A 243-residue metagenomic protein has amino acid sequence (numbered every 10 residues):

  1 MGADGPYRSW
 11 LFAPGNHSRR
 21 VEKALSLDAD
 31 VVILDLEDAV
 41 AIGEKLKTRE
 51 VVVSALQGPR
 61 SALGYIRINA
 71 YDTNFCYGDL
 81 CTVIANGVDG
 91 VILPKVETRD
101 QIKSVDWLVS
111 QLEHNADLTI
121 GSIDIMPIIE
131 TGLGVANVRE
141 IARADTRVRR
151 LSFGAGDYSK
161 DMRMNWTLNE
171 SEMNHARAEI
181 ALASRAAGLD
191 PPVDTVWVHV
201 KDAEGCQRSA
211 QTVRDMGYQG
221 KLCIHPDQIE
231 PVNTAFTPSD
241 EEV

Functional and structural regions predicted by a protein language model:
M1-V243: Expand to "…catalyze enediolate/carbanion chemistry for C-C bond making/breaking, isomerization, decarboxylation
